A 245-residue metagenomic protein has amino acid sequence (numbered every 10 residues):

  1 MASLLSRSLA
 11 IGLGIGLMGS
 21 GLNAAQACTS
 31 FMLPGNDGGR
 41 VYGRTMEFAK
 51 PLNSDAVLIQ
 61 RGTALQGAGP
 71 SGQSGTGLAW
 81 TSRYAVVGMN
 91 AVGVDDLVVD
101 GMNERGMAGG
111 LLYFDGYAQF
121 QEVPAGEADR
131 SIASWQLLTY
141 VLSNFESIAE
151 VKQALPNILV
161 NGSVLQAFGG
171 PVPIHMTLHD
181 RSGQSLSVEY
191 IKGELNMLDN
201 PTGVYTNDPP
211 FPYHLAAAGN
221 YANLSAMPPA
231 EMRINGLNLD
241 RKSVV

Functional and structural regions predicted by a protein language model:
M1-L5: N-terminal secretory signal peptides that target proteins for export/translocation
S8-S20: Bacterial N-terminal signal peptides
G21-A27: Sec/Tat signal peptide C-region and signal peptidase I cleavage site
A27-D129, G162: A contiguous strand-loop segment
E127-N161: Alpha/propeptide regions of enzymes that mature by internal proteolysis
K152, S163-G170: Surface-exposed patches in mature extracellular/periplasmic domains of secreted proteins
G169-A226: Extended amphipathic alpha-helical segments with heptad-repeat/coiled-coil character used for oligomerization, fusion
V244: Conserved small/polar residues in nucleotide/adenosyl-binding loops
